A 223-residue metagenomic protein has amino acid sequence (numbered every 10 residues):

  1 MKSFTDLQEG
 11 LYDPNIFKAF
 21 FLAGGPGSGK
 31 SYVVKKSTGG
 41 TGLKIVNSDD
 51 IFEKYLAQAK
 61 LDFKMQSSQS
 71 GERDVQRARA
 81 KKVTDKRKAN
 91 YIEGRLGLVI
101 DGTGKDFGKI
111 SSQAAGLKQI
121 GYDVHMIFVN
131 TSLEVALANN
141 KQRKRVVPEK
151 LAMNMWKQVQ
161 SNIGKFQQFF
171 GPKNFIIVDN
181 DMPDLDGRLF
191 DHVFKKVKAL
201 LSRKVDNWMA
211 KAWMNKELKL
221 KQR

Functional and structural regions predicted by a protein language model:
K2-G10: Proteolytic processing junctions in secreted/extracellular precursors, especially proprotein convertase/trypsin-like
G10-F17, N90-I92: Phosphate-binding P-loop
A19-F21: Short hydrophobic/aromatic beta-strand immediately N-terminal to the Walker A/P-loop
G25-P26: The conserved Walker
G29: Conserved glycine(s) of the Walker
Y32-L96, G108: Conserved substrate/cofactor phosphate-moiety recognition/catalytic segment in nucleotide-dependent phosphotransferases
K118-N139: Conserved phosphate-donor/acceptor-positioning beta-strand/loop module used by diverse small-molecule
L133-R223: Conserved GTP-binding G-domain of TRAFAC-class P-loop NTPases and closely related GTPase folds
